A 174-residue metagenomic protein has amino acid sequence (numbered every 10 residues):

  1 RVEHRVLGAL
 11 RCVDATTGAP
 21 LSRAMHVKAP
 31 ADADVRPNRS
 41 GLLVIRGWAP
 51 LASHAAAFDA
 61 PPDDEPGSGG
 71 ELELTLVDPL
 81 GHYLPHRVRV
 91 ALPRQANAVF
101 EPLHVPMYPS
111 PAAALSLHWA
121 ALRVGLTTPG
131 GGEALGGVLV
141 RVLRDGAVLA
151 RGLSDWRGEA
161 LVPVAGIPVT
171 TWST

Functional and structural regions predicted by a protein language model:
R1-L21, L92-A121, T127-E133, G152: Beta-strand-rich domain onsets/edges
L10, L72-L76, V124, V140: Hydrophobic beta-strand residues in large extracellular and virion-surface proteins
V13-A15, P30-D32, V77-P79, P93-Q95 (+4 more regions): Generic structural motif
T16-D34, G130-D145: Short, ordered, surface-exposed loop/turn motifs in non-cytosolic proteins
P20-A24, P30-D59, A147-P168: Short, acidic Ser/Thr/Gly-rich low-complexity loop/linker segments typical of extracellular and cell-surface proteins
G41, L80-H82, G137: Glycine-centered secondary-structure boundary/capping sites
H54-V99, T170-T174: A short, solvent-exposed loop/turn motif at the edges and junctions of modular extracellular/periplasmic domains
A113-T174: Long, positively charged binding patches that form subdomain-scale interaction surfaces for polyanionic ligands
